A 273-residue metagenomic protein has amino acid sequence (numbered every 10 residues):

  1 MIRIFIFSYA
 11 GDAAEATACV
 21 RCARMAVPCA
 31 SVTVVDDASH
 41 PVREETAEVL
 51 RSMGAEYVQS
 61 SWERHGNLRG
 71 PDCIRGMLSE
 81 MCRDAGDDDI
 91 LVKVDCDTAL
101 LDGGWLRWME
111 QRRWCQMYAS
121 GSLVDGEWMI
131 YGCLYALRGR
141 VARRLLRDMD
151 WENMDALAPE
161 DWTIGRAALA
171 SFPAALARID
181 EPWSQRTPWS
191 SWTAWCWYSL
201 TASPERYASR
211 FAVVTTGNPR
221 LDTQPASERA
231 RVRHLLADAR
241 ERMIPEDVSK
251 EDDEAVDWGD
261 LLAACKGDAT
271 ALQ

Functional and structural regions predicted by a protein language model:
M1-R21: N-proximal low-complexity "stem/linker" segments adjacent to membrane-targeting elements
R21-A30: Short, acidic, metal-binding catalytic loop of nucleotide-sugar glycosyltransferases
V32-V34, L91, L176: Hydrophobic/aromatic residues located in beta-strands of well-ordered beta-sheets within soluble catalytic
D36-A38: Acidic ATP/Mg2+-coordinating residue in the GHKL
H40-D88: Active-site-proximal specificity loops/subdomain of glycosyltransferases
N67-G70, T98-A170: Conserved catalytic core of nucleotide-sugar-dependent glycosyltransferases
D87-A99: Short beta-strand-to-loop acidic/aromatic patch adjacent to the donor-nucleotide binding site
M154-Q273: C-terminal catalytic/acceptor-binding lobe
